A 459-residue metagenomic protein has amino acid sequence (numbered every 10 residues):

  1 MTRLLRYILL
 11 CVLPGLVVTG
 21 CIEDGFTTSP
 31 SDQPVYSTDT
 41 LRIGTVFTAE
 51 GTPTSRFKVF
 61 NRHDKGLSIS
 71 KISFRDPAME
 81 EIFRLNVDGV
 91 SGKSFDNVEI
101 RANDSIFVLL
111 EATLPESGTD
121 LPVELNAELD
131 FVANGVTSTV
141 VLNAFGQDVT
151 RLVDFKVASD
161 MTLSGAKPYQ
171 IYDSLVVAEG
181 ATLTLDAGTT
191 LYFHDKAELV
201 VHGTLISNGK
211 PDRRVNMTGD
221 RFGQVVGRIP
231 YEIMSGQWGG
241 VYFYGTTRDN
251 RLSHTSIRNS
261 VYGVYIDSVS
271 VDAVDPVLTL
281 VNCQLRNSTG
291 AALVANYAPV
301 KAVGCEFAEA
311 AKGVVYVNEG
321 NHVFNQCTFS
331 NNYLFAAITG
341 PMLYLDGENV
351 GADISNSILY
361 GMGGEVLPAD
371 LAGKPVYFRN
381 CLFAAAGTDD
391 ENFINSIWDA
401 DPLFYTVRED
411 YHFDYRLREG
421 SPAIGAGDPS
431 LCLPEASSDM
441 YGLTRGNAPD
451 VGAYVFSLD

Functional and structural regions predicted by a protein language model:
M1-L9: Bacterial N-terminal signal peptides that target proteins for export
V17-G20: C-terminal motif of bacterial Sec signal peptides marking the signal peptidase cleavage site
I22-T28, P34-T45, E50-T52, R56 (+4 more regions): Beta-strand/loop edge motif enriched in small/polar residues
T52-T54, D64-I69: Short acidic/proline- and small/hydrophobic-mixed sequence motifs that coincide with surface turns and coil-to-beta
V59-H63: Asparagine-centered strand-capping/turn motif at beta-strand->loop junctions
K71-R75, L163: Change to "...patches in solvent-exposed regions of secreted, membrane-anchored, or virion-exposed structural
F74-S94: Short, solvent-exposed loop/linker segments at beta-strand-coil boundaries, enriched for Pro/Gly and Ser/Thr
